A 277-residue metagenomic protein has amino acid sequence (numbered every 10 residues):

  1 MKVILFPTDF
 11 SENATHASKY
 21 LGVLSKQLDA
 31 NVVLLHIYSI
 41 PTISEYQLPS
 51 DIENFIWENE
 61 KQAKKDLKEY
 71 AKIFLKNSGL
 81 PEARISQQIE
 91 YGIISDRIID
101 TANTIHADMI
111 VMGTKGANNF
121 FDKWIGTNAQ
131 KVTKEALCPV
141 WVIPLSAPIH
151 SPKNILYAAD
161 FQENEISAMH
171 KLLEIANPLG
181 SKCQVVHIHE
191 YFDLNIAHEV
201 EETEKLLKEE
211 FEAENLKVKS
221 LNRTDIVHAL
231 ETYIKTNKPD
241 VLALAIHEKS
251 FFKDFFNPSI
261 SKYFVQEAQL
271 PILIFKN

Functional and structural regions predicted by a protein language model:
M1, H106-D108, A129, C138 (+2 more regions): Local beta-strand N-terminus motif with an aromatic residue
M1-N54, N154-S220, T236-V241, E267-A268 (+1 more regions): Small/aliphatic-rich secondary-structure junction motif
N13, N118-N119, N164, I226 (+1 more regions): Short glycine-rich, flexible loops that bind phosphorylated cofactors or substrates
E53-K65: A short acidic, glycine-rich active-site loop that binds or catalyzes chemistry on phosphate/adenosine moieties
K72-I110, F211-K262, L270: Structural beta-alpha unit
M112-K131, L244-E267, N277: Glycine-rich, Arg-bearing micro-motifs that act as flexible, cationic patches
G113, V140-L145, I272-K276: Short beta-strand elements of ligand-binding domains
T127-S146: Short, structured interface segments
